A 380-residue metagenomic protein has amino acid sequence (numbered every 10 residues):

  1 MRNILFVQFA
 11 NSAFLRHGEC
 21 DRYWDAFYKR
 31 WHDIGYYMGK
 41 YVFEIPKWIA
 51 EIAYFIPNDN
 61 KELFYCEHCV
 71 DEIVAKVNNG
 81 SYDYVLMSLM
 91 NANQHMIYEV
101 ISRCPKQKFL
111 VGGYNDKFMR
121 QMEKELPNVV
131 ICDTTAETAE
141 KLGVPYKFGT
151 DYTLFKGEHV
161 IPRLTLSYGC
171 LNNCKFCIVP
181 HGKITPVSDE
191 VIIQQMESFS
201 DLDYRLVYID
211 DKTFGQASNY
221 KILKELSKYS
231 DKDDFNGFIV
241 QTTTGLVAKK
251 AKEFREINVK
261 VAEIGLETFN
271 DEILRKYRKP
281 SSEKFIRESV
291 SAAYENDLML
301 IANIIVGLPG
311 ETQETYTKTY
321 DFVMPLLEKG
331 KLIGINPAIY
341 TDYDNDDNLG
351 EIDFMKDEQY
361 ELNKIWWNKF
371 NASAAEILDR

Functional and structural regions predicted by a protein language model:
M1-F55: A short, flexible N-terminal coil/short beta segment enriched in small residues
I4-F6, I193-I301, V306-E311, G330: Conserved SAM/AdoMet-binding glycine-rich loop
I4-R16, E314-R380: C-terminal accessory regions of radical SAM enzymes
V7-F9, S88, G112, S167 (+1 more regions): Short hydrophobic segments within beta-strands
H17, K29, I34-Y41, P46 (+1 more regions): Canonical Radical SAM [4Fe-4S] cluster-binding loop centered on the CxxxCxxC motif and its immediate flanking residues
W48, F55-G149, I335: Glycine-rich beta-alpha loop elements in corrinoid/cobalamin-binding modules across cobalamin-dependent enzymes
G113-F118, V306-L308, I339-T341: Short beta-alpha junction loops
R120-E125, K250, P309-P325: Catalytic cores of alpha/beta
